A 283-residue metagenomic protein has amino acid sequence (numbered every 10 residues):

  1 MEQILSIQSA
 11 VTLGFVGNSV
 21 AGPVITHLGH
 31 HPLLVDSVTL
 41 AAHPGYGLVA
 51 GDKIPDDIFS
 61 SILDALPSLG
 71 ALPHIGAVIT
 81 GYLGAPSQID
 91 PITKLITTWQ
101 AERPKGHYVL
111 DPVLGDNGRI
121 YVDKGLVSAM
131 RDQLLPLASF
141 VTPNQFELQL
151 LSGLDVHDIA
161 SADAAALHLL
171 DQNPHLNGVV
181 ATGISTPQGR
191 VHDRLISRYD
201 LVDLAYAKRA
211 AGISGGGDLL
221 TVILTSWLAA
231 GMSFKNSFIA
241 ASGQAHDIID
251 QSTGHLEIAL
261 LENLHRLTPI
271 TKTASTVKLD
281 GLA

Functional and structural regions predicted by a protein language model:
E2-L110, L114-N117, L267-K272, T276: Conserved N-terminal subdomain of the carbohydrate kinase-like
T12, L201-G215: Short pre-catalytic strand/loop immediately N-terminal to key active-site residues, enriched for Gly-Thr
H30, D64-A71, T97, A101 (+5 more regions): Generic secondary-structure signature for well-ordered alpha-helical cores
L48-K53, I120-K124, G153-D158, R209-A210: Short glycine-enriched, charge-decorated loop/helix-capping segments at active-site entrances that position
V122-L201, K235: Conserved phosphate/ATP/ADP-binding segment of small-molecule kinases
Q149-L150, A210-F234, F238: Short, small-residue alpha-helix embedded
K235-A283: Charged C-terminal helix
